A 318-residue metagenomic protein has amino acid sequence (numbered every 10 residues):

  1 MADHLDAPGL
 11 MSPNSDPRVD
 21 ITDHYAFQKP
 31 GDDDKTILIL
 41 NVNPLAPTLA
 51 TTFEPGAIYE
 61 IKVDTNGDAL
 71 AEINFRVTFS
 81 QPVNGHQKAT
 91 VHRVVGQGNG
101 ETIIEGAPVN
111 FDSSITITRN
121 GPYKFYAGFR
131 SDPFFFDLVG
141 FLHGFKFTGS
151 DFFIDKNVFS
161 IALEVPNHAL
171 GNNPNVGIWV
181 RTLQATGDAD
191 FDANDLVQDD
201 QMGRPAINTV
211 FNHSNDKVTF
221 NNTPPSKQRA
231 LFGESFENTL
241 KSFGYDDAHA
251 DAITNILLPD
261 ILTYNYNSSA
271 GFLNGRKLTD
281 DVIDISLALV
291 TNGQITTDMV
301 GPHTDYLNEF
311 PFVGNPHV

Functional and structural regions predicted by a protein language model:
M1-V318: Surface-exposed extracytoplasmic segments
